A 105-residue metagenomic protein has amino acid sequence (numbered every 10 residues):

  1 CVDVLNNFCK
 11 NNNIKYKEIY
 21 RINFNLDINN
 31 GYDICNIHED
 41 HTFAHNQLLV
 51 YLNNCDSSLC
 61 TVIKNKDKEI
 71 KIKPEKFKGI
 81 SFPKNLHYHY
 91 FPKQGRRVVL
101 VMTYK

Functional and structural regions predicted by a protein language model:
V2-K105: Catalytic core of non-heme Fe(II) oxygenases with the double-stranded beta-helix
